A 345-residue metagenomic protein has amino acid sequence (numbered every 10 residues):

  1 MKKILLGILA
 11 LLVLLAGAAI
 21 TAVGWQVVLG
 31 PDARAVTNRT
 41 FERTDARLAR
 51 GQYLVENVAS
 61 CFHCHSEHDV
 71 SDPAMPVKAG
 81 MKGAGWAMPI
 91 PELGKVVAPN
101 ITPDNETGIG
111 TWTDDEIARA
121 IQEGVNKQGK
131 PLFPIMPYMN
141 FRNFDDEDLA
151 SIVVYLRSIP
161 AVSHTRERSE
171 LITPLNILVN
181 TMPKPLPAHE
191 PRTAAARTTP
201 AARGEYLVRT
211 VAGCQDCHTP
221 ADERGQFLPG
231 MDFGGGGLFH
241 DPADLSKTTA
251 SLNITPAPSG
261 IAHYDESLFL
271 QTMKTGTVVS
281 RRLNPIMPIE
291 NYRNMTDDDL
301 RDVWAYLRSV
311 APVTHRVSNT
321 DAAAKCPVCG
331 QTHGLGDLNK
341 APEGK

Functional and structural regions predicted by a protein language model:
M1-R34: N-terminal type II signal-anchor transmembrane helix that functions as the membrane-insertion/stop-transfer segment
A10, G17-I20, Y138-M139, F144-E205 (+1 more regions): Extended surface/linker regions that mediate inter-domain or inter-protein docking in multi-component redox
G24, T113-K127, F141-T165, D265-V279 (+2 more regions): C-terminal capping alpha-helices of c-type cytochrome domains
D32-E56, M182-R209: Electrostatic cytochrome c docking/interface patches
D45-F62, A201-Q215, L228-P229, S267 (+3 more regions): Sequence context surrounding c-type heme c attachment/ligation sites in exported
G51, V58-H68, I117, I152 (+4 more regions): The canonical Cys-X-X-Cys-His
Y53-K95: Extracytoplasmic/periplasmic/luminal assembly and interaction segments in envelope/secretory/respiratory proteins
K82-E116, M139-E147, D232-T272, I289-L300: Electron-transfer interface patches adjacent to heme c in soluble/periplasmic c-type cytochromes and di-/multiheme
